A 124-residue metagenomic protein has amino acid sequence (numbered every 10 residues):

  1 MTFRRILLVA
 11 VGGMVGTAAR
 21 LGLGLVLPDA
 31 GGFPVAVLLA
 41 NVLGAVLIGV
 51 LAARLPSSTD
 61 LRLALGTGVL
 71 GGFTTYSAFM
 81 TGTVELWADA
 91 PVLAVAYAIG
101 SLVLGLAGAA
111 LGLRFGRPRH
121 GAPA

Functional and structural regions predicted by a protein language model:
M1-A124: Membrane-interface helix-loop junctions in multi-pass transporters/channels
